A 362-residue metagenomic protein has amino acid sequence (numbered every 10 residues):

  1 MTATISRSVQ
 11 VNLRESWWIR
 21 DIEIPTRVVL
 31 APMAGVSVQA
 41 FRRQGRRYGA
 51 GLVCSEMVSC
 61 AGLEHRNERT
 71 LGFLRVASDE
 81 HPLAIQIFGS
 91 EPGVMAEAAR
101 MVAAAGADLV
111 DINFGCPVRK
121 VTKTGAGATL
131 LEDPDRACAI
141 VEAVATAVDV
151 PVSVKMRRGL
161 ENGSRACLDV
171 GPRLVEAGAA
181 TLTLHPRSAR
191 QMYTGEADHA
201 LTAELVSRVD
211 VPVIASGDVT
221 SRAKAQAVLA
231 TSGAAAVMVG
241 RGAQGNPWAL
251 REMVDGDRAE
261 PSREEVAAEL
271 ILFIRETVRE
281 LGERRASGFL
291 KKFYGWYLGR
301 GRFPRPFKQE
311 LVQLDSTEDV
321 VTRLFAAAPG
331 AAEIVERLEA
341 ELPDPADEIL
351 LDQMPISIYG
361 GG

Functional and structural regions predicted by a protein language model:
M1-S16, R20, I24, V28 (+8 more regions): Alpha/beta catalytic cores of nucleotide-metabolism and tRNA/nucleoside-modifying enzymes
S6-W18, M33-D108: Glycine-rich, positively charged N-terminal anion/phosphate-binding segment
W17-V29, A61-A84, C116, K120-T124 (+1 more regions): N-terminal small/glycine-rich loop or linker at the start of catalytic domains across soluble metabolic enzymes
V28-P32, V53-S55, L83-I87, V110 (+4 more regions): Hydrophobic faces of well-ordered beta-strands that scaffold small-molecule active sites in alpha/beta enzyme cores
M33-G35, V58-C60, F88-S90, G115-P117 (+4 more regions): Active-site beta-loop-alpha junctions enriched in small/polar residues
G72, G125-L131, Q191, G256-D257: Short glycine-enriched, charge-decorated loop/helix-capping segments at active-site entrances that position
A96-A126, P134-V211, A227, T231: Alpha/beta enzyme core
